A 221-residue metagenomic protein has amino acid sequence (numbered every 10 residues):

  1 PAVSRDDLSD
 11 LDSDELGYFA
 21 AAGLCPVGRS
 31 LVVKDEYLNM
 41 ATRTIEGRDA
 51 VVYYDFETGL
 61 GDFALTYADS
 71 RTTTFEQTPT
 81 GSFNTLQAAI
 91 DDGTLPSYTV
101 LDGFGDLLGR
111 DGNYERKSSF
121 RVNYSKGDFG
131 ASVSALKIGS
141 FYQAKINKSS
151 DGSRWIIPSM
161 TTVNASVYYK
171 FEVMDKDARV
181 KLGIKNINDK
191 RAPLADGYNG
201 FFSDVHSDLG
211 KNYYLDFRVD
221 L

Functional and structural regions predicted by a protein language model:
P1-K145: Gram-negative outer-membrane beta-barrel transporters
G28, R154-I157, D177-L182: Glycine-rich, flexible loop segments associated with nucleotide phosphate handling
N39-T44, L108-Y114, G152-S159, F202-L209: Replace "Gram-negative outer membrane beta-barrel proteins" with "bacterial and organellar outer membrane beta-barrel
T44-R48, Y114-S118, S159-V163, K176 (+1 more regions): Residues that define the transmembrane beta-barrel architecture of outer-membrane proteins
T73-E76, S132-I146, Y169-L221: C-terminal beta-signal and adjacent terminal beta-strands/loops of Gram-negative outer-membrane beta-barrel proteins
N84-A88, S150-S153, N199-D204: Short, low-complexity, polar/charged sequence segments that are solvent-exposed and flexible
A135, A144-T162: Generic long, charged, amphipathic alpha-helical segments
A165-V167: Short, basic/aromatic-rich helical patch in the C-terminal catalytic core of site-specific tyrosine
